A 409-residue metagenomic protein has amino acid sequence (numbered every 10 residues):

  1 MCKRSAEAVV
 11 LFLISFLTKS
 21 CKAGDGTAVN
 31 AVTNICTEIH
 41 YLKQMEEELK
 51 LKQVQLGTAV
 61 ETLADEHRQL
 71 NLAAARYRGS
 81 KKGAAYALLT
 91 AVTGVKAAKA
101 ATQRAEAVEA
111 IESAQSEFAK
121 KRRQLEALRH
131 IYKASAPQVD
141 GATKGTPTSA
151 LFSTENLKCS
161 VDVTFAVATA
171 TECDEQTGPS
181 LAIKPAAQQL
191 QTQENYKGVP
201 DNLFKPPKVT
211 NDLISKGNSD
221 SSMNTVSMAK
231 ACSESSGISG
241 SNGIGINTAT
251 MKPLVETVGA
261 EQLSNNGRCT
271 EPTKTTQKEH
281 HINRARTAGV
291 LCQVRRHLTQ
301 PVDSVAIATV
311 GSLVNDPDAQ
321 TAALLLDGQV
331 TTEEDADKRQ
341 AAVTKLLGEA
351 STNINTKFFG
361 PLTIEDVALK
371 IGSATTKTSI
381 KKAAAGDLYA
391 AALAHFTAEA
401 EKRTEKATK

Functional and structural regions predicted by a protein language model:
M1-K409: Long non-transmembrane domains of secretory-pathway and surface proteins
